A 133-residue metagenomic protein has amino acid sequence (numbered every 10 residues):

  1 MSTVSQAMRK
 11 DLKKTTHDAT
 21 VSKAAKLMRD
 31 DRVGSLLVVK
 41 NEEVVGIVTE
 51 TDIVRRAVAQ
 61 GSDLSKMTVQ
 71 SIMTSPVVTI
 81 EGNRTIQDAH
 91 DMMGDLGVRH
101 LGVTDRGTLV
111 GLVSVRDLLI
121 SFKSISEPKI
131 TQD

Functional and structural regions predicted by a protein language model:
S2, A19, V48, M67 (+2 more regions): Short beta-to-alpha loop/turn elements within the nucleotide-binding domains of ABC transporters
S2-L12, K66-V77: Bateman (tandem CBS) regulatory domains
R9, R55, A59, T74 (+1 more regions): Phosphate-coordinating loops and pocket residues in cytosolic domains that bind phosphorylated ligands
K14-R32, T79-G97, T104, F122: The conserved cystathionine-beta-synthase
M28-D31, L36-D52, M93, L101-R116: A glycine-centered beta-loop-beta connector
Q60-M67, Q87, E127: Short, charge-rich, low-complexity interaction segments located in flexible loops at or near secondary-structure
G82, T104-V110, S114-D133: Cytosolic regulatory modules rich in charged/polar residues
